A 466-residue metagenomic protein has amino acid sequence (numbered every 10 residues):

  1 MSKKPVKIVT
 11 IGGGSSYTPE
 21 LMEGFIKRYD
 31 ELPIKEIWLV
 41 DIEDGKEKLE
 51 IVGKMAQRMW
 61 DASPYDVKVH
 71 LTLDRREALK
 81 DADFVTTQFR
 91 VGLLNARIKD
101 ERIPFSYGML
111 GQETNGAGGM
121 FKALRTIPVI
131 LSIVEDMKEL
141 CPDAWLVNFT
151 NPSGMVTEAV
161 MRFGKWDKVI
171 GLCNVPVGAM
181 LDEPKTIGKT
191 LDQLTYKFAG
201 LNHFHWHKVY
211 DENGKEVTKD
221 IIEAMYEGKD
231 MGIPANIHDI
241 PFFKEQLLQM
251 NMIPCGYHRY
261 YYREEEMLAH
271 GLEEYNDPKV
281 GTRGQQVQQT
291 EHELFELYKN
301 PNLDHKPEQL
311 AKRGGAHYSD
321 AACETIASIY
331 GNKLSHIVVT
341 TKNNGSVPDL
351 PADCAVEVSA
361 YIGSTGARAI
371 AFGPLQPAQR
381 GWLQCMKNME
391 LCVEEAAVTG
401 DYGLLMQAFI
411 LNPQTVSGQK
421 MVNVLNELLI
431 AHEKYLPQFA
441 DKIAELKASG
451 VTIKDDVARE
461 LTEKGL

Functional and structural regions predicted by a protein language model:
K7-V40: N-terminal Rossmann-like dinucleotide-binding module
P19, W145-G214: Rossmann-fold dinucleotide-binding core
K27-D30, Q57-D61, E139, E158-V169 (+3 more regions): Short, surface-exposed basic-aromatic patches at helix termini and helix-loop junctions that form
K27-P64: Glycine-rich phosphate-binding loop and adjoining beta1-alpha1-beta2 segment of Rossmann-like nucleotide-binding folds
K68-D81: Short acidic low-complexity segments
K80, T86-T87, N148: Redox-cofactor binding/interface segments in oxidoreductases and associated redox assembly factors
V91, N95-F163: Rossmann-fold NAD(P)-binding glycine/threonine-rich loop
G188-L466: Long, compositionally biased stretches enriched for glycine and/or charged residues
